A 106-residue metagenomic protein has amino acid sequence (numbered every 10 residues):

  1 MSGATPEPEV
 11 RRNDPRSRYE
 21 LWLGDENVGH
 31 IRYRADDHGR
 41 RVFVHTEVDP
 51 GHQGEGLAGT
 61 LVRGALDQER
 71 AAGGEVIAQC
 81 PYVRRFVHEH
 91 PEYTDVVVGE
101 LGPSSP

Functional and structural regions predicted by a protein language model:
M1-E7, L101-P106: Short, low-complexity, intrinsically disordered N-terminal peptides in bacterial proteins
S2-R18: Active-site rim helix/loop that mediates acceptor-substrate recognition in acyltransferases
S17-V28: Conserved beta-hairpin
E26-R34, V42: Conserved beta-strand in the GNAT
T46-Q53: A short, internal acetyl-CoA/4′-phosphopantetheine-binding micro-motif in the GNAT/acyltransferase core
G54-L66: Conserved acetyl-CoA-binding loop-helix of GNAT-fold acetyltransferases
Q68-P103: C-terminal structural segments of small proteins and small subunits
